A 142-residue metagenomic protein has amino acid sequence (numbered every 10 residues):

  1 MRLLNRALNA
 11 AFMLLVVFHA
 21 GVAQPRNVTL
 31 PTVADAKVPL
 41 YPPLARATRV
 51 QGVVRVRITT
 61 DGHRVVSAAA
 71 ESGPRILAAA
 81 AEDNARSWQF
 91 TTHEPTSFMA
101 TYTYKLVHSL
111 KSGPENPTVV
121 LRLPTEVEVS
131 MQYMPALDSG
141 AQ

Functional and structural regions predicted by a protein language model:
R2-N9, G21-Q142: Charge-biased low-complexity segments
V16-A20: Hydrophobic core
